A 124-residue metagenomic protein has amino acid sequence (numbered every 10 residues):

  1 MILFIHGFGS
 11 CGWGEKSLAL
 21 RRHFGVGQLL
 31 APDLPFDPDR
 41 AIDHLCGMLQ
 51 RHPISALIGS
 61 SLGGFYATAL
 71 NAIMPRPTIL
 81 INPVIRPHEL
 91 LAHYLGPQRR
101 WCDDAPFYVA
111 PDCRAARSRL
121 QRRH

Functional and structural regions predicted by a protein language model:
M1-H52: Active-site catalytic motif of lipid deacylating hydrolases and related acyltransferases
F8, L34-D37, A56, D103-P111: Short, flexible loop segments at the rims of nucleotide/cofactor-binding pockets, characterized by
G9, L62, I85: Short, glycine/serine-rich, charged loops/turns that create anion-binding and catalytic segments at active sites
A19-R22, M74-P75, L95-P97: Glycine-rich, phosphate-binding/catalytic loops in enzymes
S55-I58, P77-I79: Residue in the alpha/beta-hydrolase core beta-strand immediately N-terminal to the catalytic nucleophile
I58-A67: Gly/Ala-rich beta-loop-alpha elbow adjacent to hydrolase catalytic centers
A69-I73: Active-site signature of alpha/beta-hydrolase-fold catalytic machinery across serine- and Asp/Cys-nucleophile hydrolases
P77-H124: The alpha/beta-hydrolase serine catalytic core
